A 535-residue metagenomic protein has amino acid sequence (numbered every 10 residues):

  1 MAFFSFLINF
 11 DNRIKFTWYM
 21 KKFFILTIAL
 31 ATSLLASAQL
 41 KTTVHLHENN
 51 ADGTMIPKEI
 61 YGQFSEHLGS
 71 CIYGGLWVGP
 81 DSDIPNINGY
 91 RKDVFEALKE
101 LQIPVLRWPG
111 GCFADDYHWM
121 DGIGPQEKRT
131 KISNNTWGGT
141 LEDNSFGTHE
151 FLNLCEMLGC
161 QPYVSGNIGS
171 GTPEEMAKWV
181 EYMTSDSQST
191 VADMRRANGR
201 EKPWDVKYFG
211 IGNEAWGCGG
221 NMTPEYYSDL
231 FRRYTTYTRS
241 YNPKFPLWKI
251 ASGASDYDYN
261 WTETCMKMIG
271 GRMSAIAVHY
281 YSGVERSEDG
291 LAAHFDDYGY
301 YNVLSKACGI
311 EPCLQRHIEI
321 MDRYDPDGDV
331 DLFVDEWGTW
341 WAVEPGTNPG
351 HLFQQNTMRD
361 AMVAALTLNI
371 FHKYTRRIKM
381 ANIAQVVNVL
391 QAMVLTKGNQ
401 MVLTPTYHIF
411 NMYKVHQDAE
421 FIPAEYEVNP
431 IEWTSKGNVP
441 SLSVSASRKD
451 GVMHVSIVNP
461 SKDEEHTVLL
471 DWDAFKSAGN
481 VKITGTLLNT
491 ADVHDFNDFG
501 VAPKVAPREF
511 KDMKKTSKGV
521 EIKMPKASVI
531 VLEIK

Functional and structural regions predicted by a protein language model:
M1-L40: Bacterial Sec-dependent N-terminal signal peptides
A38-W261, M266-A275, A307-E311, Q315-V343 (+1 more regions): Non-catalytic accessory regions flanking glycosidase/transglycosidase catalytic cores in CAZymes
V278: Histidine-centered catalytic micro-motifs
Y281-Y301, T347: Active-site His/acidic residue clusters
